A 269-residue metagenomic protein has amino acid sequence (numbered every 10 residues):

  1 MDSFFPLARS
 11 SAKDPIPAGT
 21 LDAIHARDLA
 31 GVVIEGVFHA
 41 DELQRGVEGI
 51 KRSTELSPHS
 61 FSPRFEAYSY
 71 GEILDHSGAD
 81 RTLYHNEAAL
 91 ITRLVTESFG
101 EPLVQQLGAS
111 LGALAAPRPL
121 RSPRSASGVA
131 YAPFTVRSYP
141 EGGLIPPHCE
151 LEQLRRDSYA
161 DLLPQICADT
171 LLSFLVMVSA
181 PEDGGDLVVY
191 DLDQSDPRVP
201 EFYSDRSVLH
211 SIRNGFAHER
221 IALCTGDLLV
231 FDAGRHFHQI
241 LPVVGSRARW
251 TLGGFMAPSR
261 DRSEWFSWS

Functional and structural regions predicted by a protein language model:
M1-A23, S138-E152, A217-H236: Generic detector of solvent-exposed, compositionally biased contiguous segments
M1-P102: N-terminal auxiliary "cap/dimerization" subdomain that precedes the catalytic jelly-roll/cupin core of mononuclear
L29-G31, Y131-P133, G142, D169-S173 (+3 more regions): Extracellular structured ligand-interaction cores
F38, T135-P140, L151, V176-A180 (+3 more regions): Short, flexible loop/turn elements at secondary-structure junctions
D41, P102, Y131, D169-S173 (+5 more regions): Short, well-structured alpha-helical interface segments that form or flank functional binding sites
S77-E141, S158-I166: Signature of the catalytic double-stranded beta-helix
E141-R220: Catalytic core of non-heme Fe(II) oxygenases with the double-stranded beta-helix
E201-S269: Catalytic core of Fe(II)/2-oxoglutarate
